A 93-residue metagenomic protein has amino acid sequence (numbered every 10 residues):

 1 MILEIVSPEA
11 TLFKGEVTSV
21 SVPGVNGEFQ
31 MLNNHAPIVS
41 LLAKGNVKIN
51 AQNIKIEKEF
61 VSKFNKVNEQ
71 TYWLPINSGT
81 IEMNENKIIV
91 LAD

Functional and structural regions predicted by a protein language model:
I2-D93: Compact, glycine-rich, soluble single-domain proteins
